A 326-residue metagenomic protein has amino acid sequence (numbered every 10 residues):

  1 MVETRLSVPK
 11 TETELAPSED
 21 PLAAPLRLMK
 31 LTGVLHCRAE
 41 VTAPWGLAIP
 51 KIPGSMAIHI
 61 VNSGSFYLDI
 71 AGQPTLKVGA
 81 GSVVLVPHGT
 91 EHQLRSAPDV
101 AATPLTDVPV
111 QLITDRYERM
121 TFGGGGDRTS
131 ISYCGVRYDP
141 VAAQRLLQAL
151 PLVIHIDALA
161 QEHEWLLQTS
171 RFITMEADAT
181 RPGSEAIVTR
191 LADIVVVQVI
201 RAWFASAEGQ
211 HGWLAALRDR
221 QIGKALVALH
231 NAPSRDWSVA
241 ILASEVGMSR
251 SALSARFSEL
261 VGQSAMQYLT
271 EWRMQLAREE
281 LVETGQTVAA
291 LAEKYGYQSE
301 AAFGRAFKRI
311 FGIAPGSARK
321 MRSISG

Functional and structural regions predicted by a protein language model:
M1-T13, S130, V136, A142-L147: C-terminal regulatory/oligomerization modules of transcriptional regulators
M1-V83, T90-F122: Generic protein-terminus/edge-of-domain signal
T114-A142: Alpha-helix-centered segments that form part of catalytic cores
R128-S132, V136, Q144-R171: Aromatic/histidine-rich interaction motifs
I131, S170-I173, A192, V196-I200 (+1 more regions): Hydrophobic alpha-helical core bundles mediating ligand binding, dimerization, or RNAP-core interactions
I154-E164, E176-A192, V196-R235, V239-V246 (+2 more regions): Short, Lys/Arg-enriched, Trp-marked, Pro/Gly-tolerant hinge/linker segments that flank
K224-N231, R235-A243, M248-S249, A255-G304 (+1 more regions): Terminal helix-turn-helix DNA-binding modules in bacterial transcription factors
